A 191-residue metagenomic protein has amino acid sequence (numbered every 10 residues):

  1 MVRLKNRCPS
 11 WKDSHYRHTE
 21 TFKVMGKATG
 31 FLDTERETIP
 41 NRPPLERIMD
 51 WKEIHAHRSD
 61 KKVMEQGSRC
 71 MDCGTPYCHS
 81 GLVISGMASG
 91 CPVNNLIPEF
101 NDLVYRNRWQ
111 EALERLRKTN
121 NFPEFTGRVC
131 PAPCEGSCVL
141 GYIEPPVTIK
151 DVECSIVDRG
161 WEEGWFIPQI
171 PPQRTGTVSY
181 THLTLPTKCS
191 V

Functional and structural regions predicted by a protein language model:
L4-T177: Ferredoxin-type iron-sulfur electron-transfer modules and their immediate structural context
T181-T187: Conserved small/polar residues in nucleotide/adenosyl-binding loops
